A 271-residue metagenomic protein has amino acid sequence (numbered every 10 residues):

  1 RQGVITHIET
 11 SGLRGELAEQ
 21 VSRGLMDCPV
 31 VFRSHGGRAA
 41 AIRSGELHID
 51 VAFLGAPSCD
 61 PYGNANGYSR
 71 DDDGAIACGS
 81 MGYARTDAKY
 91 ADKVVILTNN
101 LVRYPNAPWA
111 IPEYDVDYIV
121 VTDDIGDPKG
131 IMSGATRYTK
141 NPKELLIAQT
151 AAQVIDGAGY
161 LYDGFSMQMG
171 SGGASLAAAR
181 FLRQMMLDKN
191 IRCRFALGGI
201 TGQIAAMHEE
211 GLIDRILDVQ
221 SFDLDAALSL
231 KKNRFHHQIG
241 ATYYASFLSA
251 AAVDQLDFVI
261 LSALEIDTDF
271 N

Functional and structural regions predicted by a protein language model:
R1-N271: Conserved alpha/beta enzyme-core scaffold
